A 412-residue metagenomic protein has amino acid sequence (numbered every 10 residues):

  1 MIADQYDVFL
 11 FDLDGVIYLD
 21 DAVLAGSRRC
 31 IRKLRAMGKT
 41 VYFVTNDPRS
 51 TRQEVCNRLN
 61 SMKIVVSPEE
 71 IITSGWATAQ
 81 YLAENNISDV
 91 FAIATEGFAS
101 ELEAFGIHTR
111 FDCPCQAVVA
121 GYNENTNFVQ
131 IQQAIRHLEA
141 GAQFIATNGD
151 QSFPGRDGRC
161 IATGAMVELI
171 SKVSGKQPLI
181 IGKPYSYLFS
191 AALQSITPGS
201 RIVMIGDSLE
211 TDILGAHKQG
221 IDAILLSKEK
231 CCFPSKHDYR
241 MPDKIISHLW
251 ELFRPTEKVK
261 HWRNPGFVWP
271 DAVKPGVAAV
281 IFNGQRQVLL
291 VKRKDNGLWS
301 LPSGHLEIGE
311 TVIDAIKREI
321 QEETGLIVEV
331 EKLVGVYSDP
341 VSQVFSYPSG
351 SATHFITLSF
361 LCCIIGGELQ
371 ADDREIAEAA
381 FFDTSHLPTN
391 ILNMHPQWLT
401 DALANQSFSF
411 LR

Functional and structural regions predicted by a protein language model:
I2-V23, F43: Asp-based phosphoryl-transfer active-site loop
M37-D112: Active-site phosphate-binding/coordination module
P178-D212: Conserved Lys-Pro-Asp/Glu-containing loop-to-beta segment of HAD-superfamily phosphomonoesterases, centered on
I205-Y239: Acidic, Mg2+-coordinating phosphoryl-transfer loop and its flanking beta/alpha structural elements, shared across
I245, R254-V280, S349-G350: Acidic, metal-coordinating catalytic segment for phosphate/diphosphate chemistry, firing primarily on the Nudix
N283-E323: Conserved Nudix-box catalytic region and its N-terminal flanking loop in Nudix hydrolases and closely related
G297-W299, E368-R412: Nudix hydrolase/Nudix homology domain
Y337-E368, A402-L403: Active-site-adjacent beta-strand/loop module that shapes the phosphate/pyrophosphate-binding cleft
